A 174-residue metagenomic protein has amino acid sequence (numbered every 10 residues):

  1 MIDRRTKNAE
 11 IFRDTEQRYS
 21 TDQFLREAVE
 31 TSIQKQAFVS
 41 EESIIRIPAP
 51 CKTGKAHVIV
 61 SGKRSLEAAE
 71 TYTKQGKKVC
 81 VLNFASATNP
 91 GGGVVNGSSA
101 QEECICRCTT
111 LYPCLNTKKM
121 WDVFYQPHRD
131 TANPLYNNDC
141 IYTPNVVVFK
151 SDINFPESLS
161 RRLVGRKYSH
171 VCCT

Functional and structural regions predicted by a protein language model:
M1-T174: Macrodomain-like recognition of ADP-ribose-binding/processing modules
